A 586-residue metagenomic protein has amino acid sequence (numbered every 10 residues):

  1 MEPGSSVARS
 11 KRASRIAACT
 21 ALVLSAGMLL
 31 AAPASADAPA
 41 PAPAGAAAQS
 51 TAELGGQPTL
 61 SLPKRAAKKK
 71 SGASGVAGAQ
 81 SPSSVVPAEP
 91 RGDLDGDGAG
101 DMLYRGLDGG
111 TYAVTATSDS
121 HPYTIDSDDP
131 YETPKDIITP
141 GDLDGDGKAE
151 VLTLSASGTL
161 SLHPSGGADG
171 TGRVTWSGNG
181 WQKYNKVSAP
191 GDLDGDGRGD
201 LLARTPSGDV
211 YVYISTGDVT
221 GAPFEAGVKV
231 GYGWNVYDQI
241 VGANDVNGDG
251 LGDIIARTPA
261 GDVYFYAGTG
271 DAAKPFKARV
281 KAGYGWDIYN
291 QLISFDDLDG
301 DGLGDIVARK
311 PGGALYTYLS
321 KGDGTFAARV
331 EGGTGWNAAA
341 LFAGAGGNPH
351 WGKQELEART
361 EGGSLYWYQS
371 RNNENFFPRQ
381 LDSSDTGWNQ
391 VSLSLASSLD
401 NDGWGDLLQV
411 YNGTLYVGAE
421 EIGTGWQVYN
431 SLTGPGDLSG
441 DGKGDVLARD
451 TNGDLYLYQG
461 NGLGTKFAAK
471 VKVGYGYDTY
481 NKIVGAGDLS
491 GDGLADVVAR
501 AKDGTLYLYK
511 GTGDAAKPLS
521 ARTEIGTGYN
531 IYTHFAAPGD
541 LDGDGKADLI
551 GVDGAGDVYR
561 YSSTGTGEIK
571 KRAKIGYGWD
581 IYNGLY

Functional and structural regions predicted by a protein language model:
E2-G4, A8-Y586: Trp/Gly-enriched beta-strand/coil motifs that build multi-repeat beta-propeller-like domains and related W-rich binding
